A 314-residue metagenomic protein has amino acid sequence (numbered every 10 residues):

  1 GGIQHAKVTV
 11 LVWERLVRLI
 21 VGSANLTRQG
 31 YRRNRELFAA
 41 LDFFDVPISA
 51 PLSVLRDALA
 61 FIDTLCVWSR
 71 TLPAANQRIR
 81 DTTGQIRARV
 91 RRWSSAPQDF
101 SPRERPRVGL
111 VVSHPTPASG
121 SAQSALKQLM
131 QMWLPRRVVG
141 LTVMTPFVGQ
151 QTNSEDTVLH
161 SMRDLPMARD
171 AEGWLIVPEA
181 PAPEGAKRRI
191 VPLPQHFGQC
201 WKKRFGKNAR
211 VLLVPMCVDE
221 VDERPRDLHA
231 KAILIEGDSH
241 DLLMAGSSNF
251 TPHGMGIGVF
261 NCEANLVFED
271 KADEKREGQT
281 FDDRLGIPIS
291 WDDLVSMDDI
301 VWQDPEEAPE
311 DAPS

Functional and structural regions predicted by a protein language model:
G1-S314: PLD/PLD-like phosphodiesterase catalytic module centered on the HKD motif
